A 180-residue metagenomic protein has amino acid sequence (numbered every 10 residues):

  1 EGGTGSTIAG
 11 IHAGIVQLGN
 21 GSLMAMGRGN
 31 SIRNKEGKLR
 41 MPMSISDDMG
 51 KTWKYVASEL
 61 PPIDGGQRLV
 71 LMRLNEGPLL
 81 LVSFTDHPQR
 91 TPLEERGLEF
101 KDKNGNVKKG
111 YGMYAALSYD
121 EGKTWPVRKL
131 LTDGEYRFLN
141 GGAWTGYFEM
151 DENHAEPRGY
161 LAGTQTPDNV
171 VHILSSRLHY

Functional and structural regions predicted by a protein language model:
E1-Y180: Asp-box/BNR beta-propeller blade signature and adjacent active/binding-site loops in extracellular glycan-interacting
